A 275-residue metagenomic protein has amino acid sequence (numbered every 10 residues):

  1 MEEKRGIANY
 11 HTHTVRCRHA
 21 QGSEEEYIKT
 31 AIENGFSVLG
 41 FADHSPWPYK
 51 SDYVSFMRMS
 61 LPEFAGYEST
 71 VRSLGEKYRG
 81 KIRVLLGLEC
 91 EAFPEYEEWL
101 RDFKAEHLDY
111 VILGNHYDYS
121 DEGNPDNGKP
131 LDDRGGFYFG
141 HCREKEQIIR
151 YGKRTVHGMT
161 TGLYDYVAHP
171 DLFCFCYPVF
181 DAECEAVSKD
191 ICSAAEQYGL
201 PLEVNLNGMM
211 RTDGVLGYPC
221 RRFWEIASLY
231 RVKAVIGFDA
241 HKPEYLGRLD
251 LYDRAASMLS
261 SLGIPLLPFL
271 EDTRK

Functional and structural regions predicted by a protein language model:
M1-P94, F103-A105, Y166, C174-P178 (+7 more regions): An N-terminally biased module of ancient metal coordination in phosphate/nucleic-acid-related enzymes
R18, E106-H107, I112-D118, G123-Y230: Domain-core and long-helix interface of multi-subunit machines
H19-G22, E98, V215-Y218, G247-D250: Generic recognition of short, well-ordered alpha-helical segments
F93, S120, D272-K275: A short acidic, often aromatic-flanked loop/helix-cap motif at beta-alpha or helix-coil junctions that lines enzyme
F93-Y96, I149: Short gly/ser/thr-rich secondary-structure transition/capping motifs
L249-K275: Mid-to-C-terminal alpha-helical segments outside catalytic/metal-binding sites
